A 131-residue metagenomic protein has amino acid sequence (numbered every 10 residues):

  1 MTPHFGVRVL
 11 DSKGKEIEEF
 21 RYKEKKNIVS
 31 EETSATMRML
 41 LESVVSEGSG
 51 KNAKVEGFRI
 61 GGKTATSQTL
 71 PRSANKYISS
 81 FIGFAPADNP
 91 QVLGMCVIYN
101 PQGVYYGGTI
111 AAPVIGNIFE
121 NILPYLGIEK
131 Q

Functional and structural regions predicted by a protein language model:
M1-K25, E32, L41-K130: Active-site beta-strand/loop architecture of penicillin-binding DD-peptidases
